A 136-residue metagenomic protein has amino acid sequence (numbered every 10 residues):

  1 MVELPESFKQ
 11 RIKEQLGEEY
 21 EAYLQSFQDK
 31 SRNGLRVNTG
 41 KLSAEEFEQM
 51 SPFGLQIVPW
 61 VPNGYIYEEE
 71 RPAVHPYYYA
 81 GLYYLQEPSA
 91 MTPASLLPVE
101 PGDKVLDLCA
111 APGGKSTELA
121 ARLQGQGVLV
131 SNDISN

Functional and structural regions predicted by a protein language model:
M1-N136: S-adenosylmethionine
